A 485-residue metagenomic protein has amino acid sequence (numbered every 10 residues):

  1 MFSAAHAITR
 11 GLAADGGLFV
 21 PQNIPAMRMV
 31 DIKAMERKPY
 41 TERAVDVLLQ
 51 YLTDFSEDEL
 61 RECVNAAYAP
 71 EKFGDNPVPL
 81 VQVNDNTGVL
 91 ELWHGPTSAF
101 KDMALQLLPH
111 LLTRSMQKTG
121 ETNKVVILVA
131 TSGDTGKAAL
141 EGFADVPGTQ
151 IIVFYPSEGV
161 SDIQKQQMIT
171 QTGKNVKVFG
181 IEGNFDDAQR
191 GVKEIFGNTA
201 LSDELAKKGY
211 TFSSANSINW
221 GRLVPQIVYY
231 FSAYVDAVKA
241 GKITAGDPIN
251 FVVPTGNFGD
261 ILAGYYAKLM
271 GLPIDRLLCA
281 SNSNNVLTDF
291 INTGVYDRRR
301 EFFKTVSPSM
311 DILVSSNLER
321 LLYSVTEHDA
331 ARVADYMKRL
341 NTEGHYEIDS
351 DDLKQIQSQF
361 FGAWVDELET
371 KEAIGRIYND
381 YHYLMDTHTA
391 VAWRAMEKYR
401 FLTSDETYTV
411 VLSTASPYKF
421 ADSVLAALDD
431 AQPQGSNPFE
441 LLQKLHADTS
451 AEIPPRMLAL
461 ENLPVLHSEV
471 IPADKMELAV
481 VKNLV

Functional and structural regions predicted by a protein language model:
M1-V485: PLP-dependent amino-acid enzyme catalytic core
